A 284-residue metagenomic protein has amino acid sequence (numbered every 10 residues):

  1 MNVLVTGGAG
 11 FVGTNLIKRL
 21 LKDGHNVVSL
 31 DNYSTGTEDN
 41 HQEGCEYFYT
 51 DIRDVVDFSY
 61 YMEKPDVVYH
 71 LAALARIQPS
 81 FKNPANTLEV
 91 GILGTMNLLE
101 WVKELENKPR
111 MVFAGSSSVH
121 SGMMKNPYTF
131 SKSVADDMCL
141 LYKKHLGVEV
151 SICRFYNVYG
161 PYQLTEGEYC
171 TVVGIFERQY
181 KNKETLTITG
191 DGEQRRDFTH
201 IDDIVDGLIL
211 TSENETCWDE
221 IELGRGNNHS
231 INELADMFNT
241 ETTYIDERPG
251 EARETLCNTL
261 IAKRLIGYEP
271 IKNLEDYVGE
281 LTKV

Functional and structural regions predicted by a protein language model:
M1-V158, C257, Y268: N-terminal Rossmann-like NAD(P)+-binding domain of SDR-like oxidoreductases, especially those catalyzing
G8-T14, T37, R76, T95 (+8 more regions): Gly/Ser/Thr-rich helix-start
A9, D51, M124-Y128, T165-Y169 (+4 more regions): Alpha-helix initiation/capping motif
L16, K181-V284: C-terminal substrate-binding subdomain of Rossmann-fold SDR/epimerase-dehydratase oxidoreductases
E38-D39, Q78, E177-R178, S212 (+1 more regions): Short secondary-structure boundary/capping segments
V56, L93-E100, D137, G174 (+3 more regions): Short, contiguous clusters of charged residues that form electrostatic/catalytic patches at enzyme active sites, used
K125-T129, S133, D137-R196, I201-S212 (+2 more regions): NAD(P)-dependent short-chain dehydrogenase/reductase
